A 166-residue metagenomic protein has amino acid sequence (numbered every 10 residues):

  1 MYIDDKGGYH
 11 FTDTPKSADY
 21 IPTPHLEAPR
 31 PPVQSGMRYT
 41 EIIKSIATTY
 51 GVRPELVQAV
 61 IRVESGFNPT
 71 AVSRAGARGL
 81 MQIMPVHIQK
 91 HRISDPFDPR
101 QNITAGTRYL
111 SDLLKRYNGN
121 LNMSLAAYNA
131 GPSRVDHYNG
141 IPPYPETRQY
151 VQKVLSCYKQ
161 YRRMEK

Functional and structural regions predicted by a protein language model:
M1-D4: A short beta-strand micro-motif
T12-K166: Catalytic glycan-binding domains that act on GlcNAc-containing polysaccharides
